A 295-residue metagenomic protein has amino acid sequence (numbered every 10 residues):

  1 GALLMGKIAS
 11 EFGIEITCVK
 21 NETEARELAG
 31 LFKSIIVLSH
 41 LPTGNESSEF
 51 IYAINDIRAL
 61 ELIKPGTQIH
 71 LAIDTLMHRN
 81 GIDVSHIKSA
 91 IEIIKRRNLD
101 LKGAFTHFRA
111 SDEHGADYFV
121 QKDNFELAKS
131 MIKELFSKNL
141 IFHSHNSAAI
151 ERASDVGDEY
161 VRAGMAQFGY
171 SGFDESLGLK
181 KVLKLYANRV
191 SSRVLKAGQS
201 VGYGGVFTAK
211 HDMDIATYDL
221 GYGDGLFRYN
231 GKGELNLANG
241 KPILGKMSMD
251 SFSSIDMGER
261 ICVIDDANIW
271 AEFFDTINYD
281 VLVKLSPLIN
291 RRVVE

Functional and structural regions predicted by a protein language model:
G1-I141: Active-site-proximal beta-alpha core segment in soluble small-molecule metabolic enzymes
L28, L71, A104, N146 (+3 more regions): Conserved, mostly hydrophobic/aromatic
V37, L101, R189, P242-L244: A structural signal for short, hydrophobic beta-strand segments that form beta-sheets in beta-rich/all-beta domains
L38-L41, N55-D56, G164, R193 (+1 more regions): Residues at the C-termini of beta-strands that transition into short coil/loop
L76, R109, A148, A166 (+1 more regions): Catalytic metal-binding/acid-base residues of hydrolase active sites
H114-H211: Anionic-ligand-binding alpha/beta catalytic cores of soluble enzymes and soluble regulatory domains that recognize
V194-E295: C-terminal accessory subdomain/extension
